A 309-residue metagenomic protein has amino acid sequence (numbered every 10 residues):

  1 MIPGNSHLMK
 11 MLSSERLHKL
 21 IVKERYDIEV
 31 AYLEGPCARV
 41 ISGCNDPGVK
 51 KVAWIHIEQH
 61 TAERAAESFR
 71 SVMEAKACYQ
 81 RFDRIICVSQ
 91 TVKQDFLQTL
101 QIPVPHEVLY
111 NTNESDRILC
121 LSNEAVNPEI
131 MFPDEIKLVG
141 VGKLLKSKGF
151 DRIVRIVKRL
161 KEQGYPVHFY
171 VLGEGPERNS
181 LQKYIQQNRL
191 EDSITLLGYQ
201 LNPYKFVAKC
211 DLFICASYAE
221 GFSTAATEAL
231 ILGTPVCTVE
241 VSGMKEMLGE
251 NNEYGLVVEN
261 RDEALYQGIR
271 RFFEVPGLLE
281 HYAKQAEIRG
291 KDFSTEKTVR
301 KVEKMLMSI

Functional and structural regions predicted by a protein language model:
S6-E15, I28-G48: An aromatic- and histidine-rich active-site surface loop
E15-E24, S68-I85: Membrane-proximal helix-turn-helix segments that form the acceptor-binding/catalytic region of lipid-linked
R39-I41, Q80-H106, N113: A short, active-site helix/loop in glycosyltransferases that binds the activated sugar's phosphate group
I136-R159, P176-Q182: A conserved mid-protein helix/loop that constitutes part of the nucleotide-sugar donor-binding site
Q182-G198: Nucleotide-activated donor-binding/catalytic signature segment of Leloir-type glycosyltransferases, i.e., the conserved
Y199, Y218: Aromatic "clamp/platform" in nucleotide-sugar-dependent glycosyltransferases that forms part of the donor/acceptor
P235-T238: Short hydrophobic beta-strand element within catalytic cores of glycosyltransferases and related nucleotide-activated
E250-D262, R271-P276: Conserved acidic donor-binding segment of nucleotide-sugar-dependent glycosyltransferases
